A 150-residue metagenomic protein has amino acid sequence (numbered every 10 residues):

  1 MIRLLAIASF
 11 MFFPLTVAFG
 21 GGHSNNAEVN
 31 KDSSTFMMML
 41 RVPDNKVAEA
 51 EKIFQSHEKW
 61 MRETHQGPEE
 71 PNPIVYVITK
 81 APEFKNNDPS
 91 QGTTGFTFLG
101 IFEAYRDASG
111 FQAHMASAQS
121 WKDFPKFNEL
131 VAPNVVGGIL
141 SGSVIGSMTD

Functional and structural regions predicted by a protein language model:
M1-L4: Positively charged n-region of N-terminal signal peptides that target proteins for export
A6-T16: Bacterial N-terminal signal peptides
A18-G20: Boundary at the C-terminal end of the N-terminal hydrophobic targeting segment
G22-M37: Short N-terminal segments immediately surrounding and downstream of signal-peptide cleavage
N25-E28, M61-G100, E129-S141: Short, glycine- and small/hydrophobic-rich beta-strand elements in well-ordered beta-sheets
S33-R41, G100-F102: Active-site-flanking beta-strand signature of metal-NTP-handling nucleotidyl enzymes and homologous cyclase-like
K46-T79, G110, S117-F127: Short amphipathic alpha-helical segments
G138-D150: Alpha-helical transmembrane segments and their immediate juxtamembrane flanks in integral membrane proteins
